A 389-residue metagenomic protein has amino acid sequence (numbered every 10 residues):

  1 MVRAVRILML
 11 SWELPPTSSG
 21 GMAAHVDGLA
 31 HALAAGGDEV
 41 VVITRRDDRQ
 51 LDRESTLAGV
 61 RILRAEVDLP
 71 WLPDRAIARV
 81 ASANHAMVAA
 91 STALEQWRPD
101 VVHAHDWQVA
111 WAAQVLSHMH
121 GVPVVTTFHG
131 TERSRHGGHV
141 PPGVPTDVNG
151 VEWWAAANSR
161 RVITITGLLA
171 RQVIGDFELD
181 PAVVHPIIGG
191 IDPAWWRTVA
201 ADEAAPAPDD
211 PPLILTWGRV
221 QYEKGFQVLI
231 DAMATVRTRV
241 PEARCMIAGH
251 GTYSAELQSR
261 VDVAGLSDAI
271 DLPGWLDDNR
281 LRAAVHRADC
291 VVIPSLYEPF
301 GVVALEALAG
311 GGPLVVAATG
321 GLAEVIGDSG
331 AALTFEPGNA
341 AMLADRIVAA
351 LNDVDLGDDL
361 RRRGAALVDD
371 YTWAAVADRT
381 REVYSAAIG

Functional and structural regions predicted by a protein language model:
M1-I62: N-terminal subdomain of nucleotide-sugar transferases
A24, P212, T216-T235, C245 (+1 more regions): A conserved mid-protein helix/loop that constitutes part of the nucleotide-sugar donor-binding site
L168, G190: Carbohydrate-associated surface elements
Q258-L276: Nucleotide-activated donor-binding/catalytic signature segment of Leloir-type glycosyltransferases, i.e., the conserved
W275-L276, A283-A288: Short alpha-helical donor nucleotide-sugar binding micro-motif in glycosyltransferases
L296: Aromatic "clamp/platform" in nucleotide-sugar-dependent glycosyltransferases that forms part of the donor/acceptor
P313-A317: Short hydrophobic beta-strand element within catalytic cores of glycosyltransferases and related nucleotide-activated
D328, A332-A340, A349-V354: Conserved acidic donor-binding segment of nucleotide-sugar-dependent glycosyltransferases
